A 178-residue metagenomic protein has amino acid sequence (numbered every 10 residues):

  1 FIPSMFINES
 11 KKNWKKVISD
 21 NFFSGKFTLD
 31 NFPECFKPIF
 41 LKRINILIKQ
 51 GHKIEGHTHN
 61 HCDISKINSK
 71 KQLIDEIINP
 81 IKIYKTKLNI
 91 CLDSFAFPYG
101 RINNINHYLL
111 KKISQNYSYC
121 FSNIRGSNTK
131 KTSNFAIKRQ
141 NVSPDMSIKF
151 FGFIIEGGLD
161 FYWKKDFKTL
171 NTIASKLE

Functional and structural regions predicted by a protein language model:
F1-N103, A136-I137: Metal-dependent polysaccharide deacetylase catalytic core of the NodB/CE4 family, i.e., the active-site-bearing domain
K66-E178: C-terminal active-site subregion of NodB/CE4 polysaccharide deacetylases
